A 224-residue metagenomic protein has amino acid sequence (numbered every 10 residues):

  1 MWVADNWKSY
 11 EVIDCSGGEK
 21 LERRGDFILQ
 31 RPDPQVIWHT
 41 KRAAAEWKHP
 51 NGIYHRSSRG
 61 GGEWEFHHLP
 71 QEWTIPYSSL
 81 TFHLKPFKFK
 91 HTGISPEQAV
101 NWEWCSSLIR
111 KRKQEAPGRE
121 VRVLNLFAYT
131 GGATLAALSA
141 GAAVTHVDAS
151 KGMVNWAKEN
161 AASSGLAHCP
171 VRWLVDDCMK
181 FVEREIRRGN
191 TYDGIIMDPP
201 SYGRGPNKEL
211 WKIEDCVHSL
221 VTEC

Functional and structural regions predicted by a protein language model:
W7-E22, L29-P96, E103: Non-catalytic substrate-recognition/targeting regions of SAM-dependent transferases
D26, V121, D193: Conserved acidic residues
P96-P117: Conserved alpha-helix/loop element of class I SAM-dependent methyltransferases that forms part of the SAM/SAH-binding
G118-Y129: Conserved class I S-adenosyl-L-methionine
T130-A142: Conserved SAM-binding loop of SAM-dependent methyltransferases across substrates and taxa, primarily the Class I
A143-D148: Conserved SAM-binding motif I beta-strand of class I
S150-I196: S-adenosyl-L-methionine
K151-M153, V175, Y192-E223: Mobile active-site "lid"/loop adjacent to the S-adenosyl-L-methionine
